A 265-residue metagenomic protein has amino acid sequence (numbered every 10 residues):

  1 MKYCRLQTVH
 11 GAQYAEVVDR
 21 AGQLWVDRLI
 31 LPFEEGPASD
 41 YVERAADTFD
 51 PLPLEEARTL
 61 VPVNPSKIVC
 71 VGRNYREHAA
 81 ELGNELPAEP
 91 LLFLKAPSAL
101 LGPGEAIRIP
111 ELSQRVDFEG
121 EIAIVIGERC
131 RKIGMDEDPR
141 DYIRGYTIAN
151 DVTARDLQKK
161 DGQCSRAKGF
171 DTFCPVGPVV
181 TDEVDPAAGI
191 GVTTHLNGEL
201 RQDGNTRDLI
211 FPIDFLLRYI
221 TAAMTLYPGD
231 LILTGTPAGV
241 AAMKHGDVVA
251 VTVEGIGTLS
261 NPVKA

Functional and structural regions predicted by a protein language model:
M1-P90, E183, A187, H195 (+2 more regions): N-terminal non-catalytic cap/leader segment that marks the start of a structured domain
C4, R58-L60, E81-G83, I107-V116 (+4 more regions): A generic local secondary-structure boundary/capping motif
R5, T48-E55, H78, R155-A265: Catalytic-pocket segment enriched in acidic/His residues
L24, P32-G36, L94-I107: A glycine-rich (often HGG/GG-containing) alpha/beta subdomain
V61, K67, Q114-V116, R218 (+2 more regions): Residue "hotspots" at secondary-structure boundaries inside conserved domains
P87-P103, F118, A250-E254: Structural signature of FAD isoalloxazine-binding scaffolds in flavoprotein oxidoreductases
G102, D117-E119, Y227, K244-H245: Residue-level recognition of short, solvent-exposed, well-ordered loop/turn junctions that link secondary-structure
E119-I126, K132-A149: RNA pseudouridine synthases
